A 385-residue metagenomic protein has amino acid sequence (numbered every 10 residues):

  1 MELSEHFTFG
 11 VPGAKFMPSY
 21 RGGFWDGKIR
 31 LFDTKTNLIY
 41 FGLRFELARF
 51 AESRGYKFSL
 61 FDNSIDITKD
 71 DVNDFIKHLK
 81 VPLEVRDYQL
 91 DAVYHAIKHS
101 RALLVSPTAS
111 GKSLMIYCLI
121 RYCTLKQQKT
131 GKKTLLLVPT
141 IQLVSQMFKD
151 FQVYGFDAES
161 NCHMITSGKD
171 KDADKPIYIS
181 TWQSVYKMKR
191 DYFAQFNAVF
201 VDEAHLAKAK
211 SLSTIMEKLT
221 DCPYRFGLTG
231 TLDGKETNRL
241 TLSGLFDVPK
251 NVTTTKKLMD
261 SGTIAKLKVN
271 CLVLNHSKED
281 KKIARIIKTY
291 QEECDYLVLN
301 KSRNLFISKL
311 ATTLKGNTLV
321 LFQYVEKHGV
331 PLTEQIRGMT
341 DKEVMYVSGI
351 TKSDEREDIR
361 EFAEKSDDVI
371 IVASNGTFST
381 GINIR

Functional and structural regions predicted by a protein language model:
P12-I67: Interdomain "pre-motor" coupling segment immediately N-terminal to P-loop NTPase/helicase cores
L31, F50-S53, S59-V105: Conserved pre-motif I regulatory segment
L104, L136, V320: Hydrophobic anchor at the beta1->P-loop junction of P-loop NTPases
S113-C118, Y122-T124, Q128-V153, Y324-E326: Conserved Walker A/P-loop ATP-binding site and its immediately adjacent core in helicase/helicase-like ATPase domains
S145, N161-A173, L319, V330-P331 (+1 more regions): Conserved helicase ATPase core of P-loop NTP-dependent helicases/translocases
S167-A198, A209-T214, T377: Conserved helix/coil segment N-terminal to the catalytic DExD/H
H205-N270: Post-DEXD/H (motif II) to motif III coupling segment of the RecA-like Helicase ATP-binding lobe
R285-Q323, K327-G338: Conserved interdomain hinge at the start of the Helicase C-terminal
